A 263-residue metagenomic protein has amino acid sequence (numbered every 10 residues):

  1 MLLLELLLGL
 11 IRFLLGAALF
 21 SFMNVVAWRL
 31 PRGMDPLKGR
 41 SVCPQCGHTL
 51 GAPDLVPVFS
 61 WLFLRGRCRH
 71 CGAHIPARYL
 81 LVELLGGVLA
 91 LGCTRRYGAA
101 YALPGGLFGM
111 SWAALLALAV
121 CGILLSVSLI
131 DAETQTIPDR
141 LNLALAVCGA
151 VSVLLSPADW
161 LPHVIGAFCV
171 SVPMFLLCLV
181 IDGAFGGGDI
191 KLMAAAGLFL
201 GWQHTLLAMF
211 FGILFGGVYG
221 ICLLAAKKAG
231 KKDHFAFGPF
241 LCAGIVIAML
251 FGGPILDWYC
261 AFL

Functional and structural regions predicted by a protein language model:
M1-A18, A90-R95, A150-S156, G244-L263: Hydrophobic alpha-helical transmembrane segments
R12, F108-G109, A113-Y219, D257-L263: Functional transmembrane core segments of multi-pass inner-membrane proteins
A17, S21, S171-V172, I213 (+3 more regions): Hydrophobic positions within alpha-helical transmembrane segments of bacterial inner-membrane proteins
F20, D189, A236: Short, conserved phosphate/pyrophosphate- and ester-handling motifs at nucleotide-, phospho-/glycolipid
M23-R78, F237: Membrane-proximal soluble regions of multi-pass membrane proteins
N24, W28, A90-Y97, L124-D131 (+4 more regions): Structural signal for membrane-spanning alpha-helices in multi-pass inner-membrane proteins, emphasizing helix cores
R29-L37, R95-L103, A132, P157-A158 (+4 more regions): Transmembrane helix-loop junctions in multipass membrane proteins, especially transporters and channels
C222-I247: Interfacial loop-to-transmembrane junctions
